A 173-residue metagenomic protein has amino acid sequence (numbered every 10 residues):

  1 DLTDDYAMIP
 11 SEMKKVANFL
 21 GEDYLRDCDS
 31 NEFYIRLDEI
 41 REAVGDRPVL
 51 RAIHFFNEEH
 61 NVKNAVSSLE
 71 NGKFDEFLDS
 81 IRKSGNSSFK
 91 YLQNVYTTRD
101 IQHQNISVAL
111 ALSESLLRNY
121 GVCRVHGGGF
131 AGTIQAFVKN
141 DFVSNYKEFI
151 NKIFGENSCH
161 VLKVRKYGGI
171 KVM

Functional and structural regions predicted by a protein language model:
D1-R124, A136-M173: C-terminal nucleotide
A131-I134: N-terminal pre-core extensions flanking Radical SAM catalytic domains
